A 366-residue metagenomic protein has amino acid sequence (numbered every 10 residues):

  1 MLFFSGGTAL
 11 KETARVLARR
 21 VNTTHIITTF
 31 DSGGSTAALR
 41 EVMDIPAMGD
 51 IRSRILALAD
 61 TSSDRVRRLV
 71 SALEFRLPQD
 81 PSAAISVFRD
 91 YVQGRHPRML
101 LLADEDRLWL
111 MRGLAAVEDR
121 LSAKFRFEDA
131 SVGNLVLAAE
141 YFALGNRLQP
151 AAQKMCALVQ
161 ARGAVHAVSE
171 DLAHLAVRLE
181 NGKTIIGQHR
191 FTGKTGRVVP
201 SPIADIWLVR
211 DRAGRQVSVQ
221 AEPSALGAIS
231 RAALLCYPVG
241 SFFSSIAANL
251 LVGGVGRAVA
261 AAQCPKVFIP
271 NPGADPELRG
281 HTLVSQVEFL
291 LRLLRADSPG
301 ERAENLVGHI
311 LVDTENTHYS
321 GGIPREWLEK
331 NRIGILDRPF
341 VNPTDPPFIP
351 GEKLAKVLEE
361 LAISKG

Functional and structural regions predicted by a protein language model:
M1, T8-R15, N22-H25, G34-T36 (+2 more regions): Conserved catalytic alpha/beta core of Sir2/sirtuin-type deacylases, generalized to analogous enzyme cores that bind
F3-F4, A130: Generic detector of intrinsically disordered, low-complexity, polar/charged segments
F30-P202, I363: Electropositive, gly/pro-rich neighborhoods at or near active sites that engage anionic ligands
